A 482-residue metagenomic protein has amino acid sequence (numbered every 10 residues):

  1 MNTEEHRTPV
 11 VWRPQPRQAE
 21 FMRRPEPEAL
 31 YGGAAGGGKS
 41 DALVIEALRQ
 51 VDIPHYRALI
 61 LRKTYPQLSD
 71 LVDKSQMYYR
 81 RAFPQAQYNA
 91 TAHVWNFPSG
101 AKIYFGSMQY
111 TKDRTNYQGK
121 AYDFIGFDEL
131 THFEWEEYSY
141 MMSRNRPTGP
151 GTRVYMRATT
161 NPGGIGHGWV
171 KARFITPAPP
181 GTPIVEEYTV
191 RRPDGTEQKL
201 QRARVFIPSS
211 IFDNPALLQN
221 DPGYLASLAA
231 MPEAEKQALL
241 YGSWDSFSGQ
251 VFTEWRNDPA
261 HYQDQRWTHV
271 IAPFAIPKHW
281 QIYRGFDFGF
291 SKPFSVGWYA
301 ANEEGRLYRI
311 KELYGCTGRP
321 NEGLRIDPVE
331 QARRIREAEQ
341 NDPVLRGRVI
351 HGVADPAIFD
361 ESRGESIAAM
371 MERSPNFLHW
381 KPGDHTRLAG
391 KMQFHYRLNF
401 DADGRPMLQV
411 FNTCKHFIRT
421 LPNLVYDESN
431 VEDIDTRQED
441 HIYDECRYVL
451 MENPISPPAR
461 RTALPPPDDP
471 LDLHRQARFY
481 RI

Functional and structural regions predicted by a protein language model:
M1-P27: Pre-P-loop entry segment of helicase/translocase ATPase cores
S40-P54: Walker A/P-loop NTP-binding motif
Y56-L68: Conserved RecA-like ASCE P-loop NTPase motor core of nucleic-acid helicases/translocases
P66-D123: Inter-Walker segment of RecA-like/P-loop motor cores
D128-E129: Walker B catalytic acidic pair
H132-N214: ASCE P-loop NTPase helicase motor core
D213-F286: ATPase catalytic-site recognition across NTP-hydrolyzing enzymes
G297, E304-Q438, P454-I482: Mg2+-dependent endonuclease catalytic cores in nucleic-acid-processing enzymes, primarily RNase H-like
